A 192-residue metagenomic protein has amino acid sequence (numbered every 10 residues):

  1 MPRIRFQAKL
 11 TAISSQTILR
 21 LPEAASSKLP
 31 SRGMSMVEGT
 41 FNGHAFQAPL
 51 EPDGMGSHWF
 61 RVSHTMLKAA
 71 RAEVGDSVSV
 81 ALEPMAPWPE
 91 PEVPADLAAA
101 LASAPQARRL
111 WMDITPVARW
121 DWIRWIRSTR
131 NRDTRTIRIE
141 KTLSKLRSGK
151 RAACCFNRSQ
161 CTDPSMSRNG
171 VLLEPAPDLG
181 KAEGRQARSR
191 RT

Functional and structural regions predicted by a protein language model:
M1-S57, R71-A98: Long, compositionally biased stretches
H58-V62: A generic structural motif
S63-K68: Short alpha-helix capping/helix-loop boundary micro-motifs
A69, E73-V74, S79-T192: Alpha-helical propensity feature that highlights long, continuous alpha-helices across diverse contexts
